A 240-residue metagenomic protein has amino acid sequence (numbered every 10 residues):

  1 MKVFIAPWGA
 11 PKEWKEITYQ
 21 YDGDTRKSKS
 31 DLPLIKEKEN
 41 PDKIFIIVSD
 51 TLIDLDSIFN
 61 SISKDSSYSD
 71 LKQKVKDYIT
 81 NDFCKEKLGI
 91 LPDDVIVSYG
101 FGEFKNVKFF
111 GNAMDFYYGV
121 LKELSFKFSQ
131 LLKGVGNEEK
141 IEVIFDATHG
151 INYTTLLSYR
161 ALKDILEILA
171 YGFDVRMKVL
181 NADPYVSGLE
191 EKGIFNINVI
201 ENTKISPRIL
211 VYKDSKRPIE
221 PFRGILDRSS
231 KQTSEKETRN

Functional and structural regions predicted by a protein language model:
M1-E142, L157, K163-N240: Long, low-complexity, Lys/Arg-enriched
V143-H149: Short glycine-rich or small-residue beta-strand-to-loop segments that form or flank ligand, phosphate, metal/Fe-S
N152-Y153: Acidic, Mg2+-coordinating catalytic module of metal-dependent nucleases/exonucleases that use a two-metal-ion mechanism
